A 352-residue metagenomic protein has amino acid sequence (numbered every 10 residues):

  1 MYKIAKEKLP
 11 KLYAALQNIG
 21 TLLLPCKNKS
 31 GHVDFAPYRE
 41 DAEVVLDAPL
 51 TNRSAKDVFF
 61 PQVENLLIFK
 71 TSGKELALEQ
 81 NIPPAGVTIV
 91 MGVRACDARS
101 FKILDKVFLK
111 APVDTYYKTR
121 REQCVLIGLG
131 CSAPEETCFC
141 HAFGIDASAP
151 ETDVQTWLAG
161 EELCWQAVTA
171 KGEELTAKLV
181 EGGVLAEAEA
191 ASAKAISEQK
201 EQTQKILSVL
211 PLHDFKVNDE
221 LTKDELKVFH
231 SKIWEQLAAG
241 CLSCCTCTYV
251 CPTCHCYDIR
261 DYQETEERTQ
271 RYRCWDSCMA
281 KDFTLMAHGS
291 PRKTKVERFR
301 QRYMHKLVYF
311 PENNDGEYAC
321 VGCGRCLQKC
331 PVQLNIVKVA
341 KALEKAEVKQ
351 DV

Functional and structural regions predicted by a protein language model:
M1-D224: Iron-sulfur-associated redox domains of electron-transfer enzymes in respiratory and anaerobic energy metabolism
K8-L12, C247, C274, N335: General structural feature for long, well-ordered alpha-helical segments within catalytic domains of soluble enzymes
K27, C254-H255: Short, well-ordered beta-to-alpha junction loops that form the rim of enzyme active sites and present histidine/acidic
F215-A239, Y257-V352: Ferredoxin-type iron-sulfur electron-transfer modules in oxidoreductases and energy-metabolism complexes
A238-T248: Extended amphipathic alpha-helical segments enriched in small hydrophobics
C244-C245, P252, G324: Alpha-helical hinge/cap motifs
V250-C251, C330: Cysteine-centered loop/knuckle micro-motif
